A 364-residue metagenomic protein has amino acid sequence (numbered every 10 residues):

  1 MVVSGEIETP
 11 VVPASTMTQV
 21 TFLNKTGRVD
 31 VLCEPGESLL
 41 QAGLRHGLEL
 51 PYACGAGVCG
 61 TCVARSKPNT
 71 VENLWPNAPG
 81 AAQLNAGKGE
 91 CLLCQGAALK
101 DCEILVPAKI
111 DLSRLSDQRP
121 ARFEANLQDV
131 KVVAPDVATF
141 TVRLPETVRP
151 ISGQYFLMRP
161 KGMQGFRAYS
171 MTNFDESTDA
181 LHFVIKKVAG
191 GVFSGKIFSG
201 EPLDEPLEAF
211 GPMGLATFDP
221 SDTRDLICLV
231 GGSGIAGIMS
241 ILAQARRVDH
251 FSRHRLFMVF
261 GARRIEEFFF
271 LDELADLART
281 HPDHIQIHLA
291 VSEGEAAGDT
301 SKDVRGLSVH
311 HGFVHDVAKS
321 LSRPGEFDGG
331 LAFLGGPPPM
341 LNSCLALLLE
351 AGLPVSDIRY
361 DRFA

Functional and structural regions predicted by a protein language model:
V2-G96, D101-C102, V259-A364: Reductase modules of NAD(P)H-dependent flavoproteins
K67-T70, P107-K109, K161, P212: Short, surface-exposed secondary-structure boundary micro-motifs
A81, K88-T141: Fe-S ferredoxin-like electron-transfer domains and their immediately adjacent linker/connector regions across
L115-E205, R224, A262-R263, A290-G294: Ferredoxin-reductase
G153, G234, P337: Short, conserved phosphate/pyrophosphate- and ester-handling motifs at nucleotide-, phospho-/glycolipid
G211-D222: A short, basic/flexible loop-to-alpha-helix module at the beginning of a structural domain
G237-D249: Histidine-anchored nucleotide/phosphate-binding helix
